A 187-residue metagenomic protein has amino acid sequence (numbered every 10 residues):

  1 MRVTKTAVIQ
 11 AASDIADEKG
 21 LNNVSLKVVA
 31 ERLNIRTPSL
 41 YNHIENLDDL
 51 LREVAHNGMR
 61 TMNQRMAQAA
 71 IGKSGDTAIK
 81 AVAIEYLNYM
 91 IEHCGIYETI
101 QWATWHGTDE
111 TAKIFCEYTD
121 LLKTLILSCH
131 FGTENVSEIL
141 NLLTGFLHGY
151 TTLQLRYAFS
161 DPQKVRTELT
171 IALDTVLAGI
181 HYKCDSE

Functional and structural regions predicted by a protein language model:
M1-K19, N23, K27-V28, R32 (+1 more regions): Basic, helix-initiating cap at the start of DNA-binding domains
V8-A16, G58, M62, Y86 (+1 more regions): Short hydrophobic clusters on alpha-helical segments that form packing/core surfaces in small helical domains
A16, S25-L26, L47-G58, Y97 (+1 more regions): Amphipathic alpha-helical segments enriched in hydrophobic/aromatic and basic residues that form the DNA-contacting
L33-I44: Short hydrophobic/aromatic patch on the recognition helix
V54-A81, T119-S128: Amphipathic alpha-helical linker/stalk segments
A67-G95, T133, L140-L143: Hydrophobic alpha-helical connector segments
I96-T99, G145-P162, V176-S186: Amphipathic C-terminal alpha-helical segment
W105-T133, S137-L142, Q163, T167-A178: Amphipathic alpha-helical packing segments from all-alpha helical-bundle domains
